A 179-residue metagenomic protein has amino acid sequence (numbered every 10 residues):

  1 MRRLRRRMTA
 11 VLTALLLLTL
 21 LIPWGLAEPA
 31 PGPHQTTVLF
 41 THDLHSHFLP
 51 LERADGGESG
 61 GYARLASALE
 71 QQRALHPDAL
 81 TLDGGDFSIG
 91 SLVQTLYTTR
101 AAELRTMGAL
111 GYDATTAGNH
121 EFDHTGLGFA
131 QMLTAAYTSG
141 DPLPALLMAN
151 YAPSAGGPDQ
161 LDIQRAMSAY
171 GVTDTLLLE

Functional and structural regions predicted by a protein language model:
M1-L4: N-terminal secretory signal peptides that target proteins for export/translocation
R7-A27: Sec-dependent N-terminal signal peptides of Gram-positive bacterial secreted proteins and lipoproteins
L26-E179: Acidic, metal/ion-coordinating pockets
